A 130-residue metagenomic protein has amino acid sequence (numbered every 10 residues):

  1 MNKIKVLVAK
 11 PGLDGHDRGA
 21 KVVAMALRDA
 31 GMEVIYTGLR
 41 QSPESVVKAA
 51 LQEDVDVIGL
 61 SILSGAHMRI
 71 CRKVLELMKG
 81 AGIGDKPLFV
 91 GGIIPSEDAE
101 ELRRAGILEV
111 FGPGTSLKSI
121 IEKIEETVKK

Functional and structural regions predicted by a protein language model:
M1-K3, I83: Short, flexible coil/linker segments at domain boundaries that flank nucleotide/cofactor-interacting
A9-L13: N-terminal pre-triad scaffold of radical SAM enzymes
A20-E125: Cofactor-cradling patches in redox/metallo enzymes
E126-K130: The C-terminal output helix
